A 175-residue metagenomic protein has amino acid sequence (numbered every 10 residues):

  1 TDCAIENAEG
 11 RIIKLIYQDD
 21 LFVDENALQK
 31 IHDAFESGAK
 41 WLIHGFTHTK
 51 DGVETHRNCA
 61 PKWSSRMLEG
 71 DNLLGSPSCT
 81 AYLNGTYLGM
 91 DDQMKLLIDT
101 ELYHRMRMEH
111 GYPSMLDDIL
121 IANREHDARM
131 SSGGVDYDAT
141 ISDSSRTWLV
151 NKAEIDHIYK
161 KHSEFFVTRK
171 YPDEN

Functional and structural regions predicted by a protein language model:
D2-I12: Active-site nucleotide-sugar/metal-binding loop of Leloir-type enzymes
C3, N26, E101: Active-site phosphate/pyrophosphate-handling residues
I5, H32, H104-R107: A structural alpha-helix within SAM-dependent methyltransferase catalytic domains
G10, S37-W41, H110-G111: Short, high-confidence coil segments that cap the C-terminus of an alpha-helix and link into the following beta-strand
G10-L21: Short beta-strand-to-loop acidic/aromatic patch adjacent to the donor-nucleotide binding site
L21, N26-T55: Conserved donor NDP-sugar-binding/catalytic core segment of glycosyltransferases
H44, P61-W148: Conserved nucleotide-sugar donor-binding catalytic segment
Y112, V135-N175: C-terminal, non-catalytic tails of nucleotide-sugar-dependent glycosyltransferases
